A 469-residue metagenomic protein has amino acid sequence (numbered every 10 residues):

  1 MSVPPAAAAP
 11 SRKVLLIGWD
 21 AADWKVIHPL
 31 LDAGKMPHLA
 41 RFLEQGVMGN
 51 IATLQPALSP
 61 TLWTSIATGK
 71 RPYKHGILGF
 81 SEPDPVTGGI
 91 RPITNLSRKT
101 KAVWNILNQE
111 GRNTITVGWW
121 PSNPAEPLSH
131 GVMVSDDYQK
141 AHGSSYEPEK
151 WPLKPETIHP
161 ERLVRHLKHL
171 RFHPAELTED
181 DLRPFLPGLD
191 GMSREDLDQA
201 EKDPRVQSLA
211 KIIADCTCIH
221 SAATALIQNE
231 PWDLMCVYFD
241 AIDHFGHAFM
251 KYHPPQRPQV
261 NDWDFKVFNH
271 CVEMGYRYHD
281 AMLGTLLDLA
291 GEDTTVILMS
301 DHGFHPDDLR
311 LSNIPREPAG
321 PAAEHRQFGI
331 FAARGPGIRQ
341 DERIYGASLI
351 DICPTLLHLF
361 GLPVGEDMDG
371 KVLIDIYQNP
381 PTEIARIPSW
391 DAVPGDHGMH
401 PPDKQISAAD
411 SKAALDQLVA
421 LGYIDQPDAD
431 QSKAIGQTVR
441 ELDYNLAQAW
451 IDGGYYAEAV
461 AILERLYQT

Functional and structural regions predicted by a protein language model:
I27-Y73, N113-V117: Short, structured active-site-proximal loop/turn typified by the sulfatase FGly-forming signature C/S-X-P-X-R
H38, M274-P315, L356: Metal-dependent active-site segment of extracytoplasmic phospho-/sulfohydrolases and closely related
R71-W263: His/Asp/Glu-rich, glycine-adjacent segments that coordinate divalent cations and/or stabilize oxyanion chemistry on
G89-T94, L209-A210, N269-E273, G337-A347 (+1 more regions): Active-site rim elements
G284, N313-P363: Substrate-binding rim/cap in mid-to-C-terminal beta-strand-loop elements of soluble/periplasmic
T295-G335, D369, A385-W390: Histidine-centered active-site microenvironments of extracellular/periplasmic hydrolases and transferases
H305-R310, I344-D351, L359-P394: Polar, surface-exposed loop/tail segments that function as active-site lids or cofactor/substrate-recognition elements
A414-L421, D425-D428, K433-T469: Alpha-helical segment of the N-proximal tetratricopeptide repeat
